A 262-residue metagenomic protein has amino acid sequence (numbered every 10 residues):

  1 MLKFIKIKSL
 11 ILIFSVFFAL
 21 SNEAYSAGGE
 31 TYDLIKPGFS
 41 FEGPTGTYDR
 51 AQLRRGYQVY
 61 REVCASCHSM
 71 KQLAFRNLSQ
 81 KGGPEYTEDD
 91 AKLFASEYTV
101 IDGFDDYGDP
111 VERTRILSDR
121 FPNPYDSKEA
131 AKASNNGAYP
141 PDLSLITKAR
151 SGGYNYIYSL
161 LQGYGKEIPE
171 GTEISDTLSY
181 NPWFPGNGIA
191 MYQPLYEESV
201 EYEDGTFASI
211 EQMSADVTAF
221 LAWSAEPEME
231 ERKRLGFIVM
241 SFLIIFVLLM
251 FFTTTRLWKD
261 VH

Functional and structural regions predicted by a protein language model:
M1-I5: N-terminal secretory signal peptides that target proteins for export/translocation
K8-A19: Bacterial N-terminal signal peptides
L20-S26: Sec/Tat signal peptide C-region and signal peptidase I cleavage site
D33-Q58, S69-G83, T87-E88, G205 (+2 more regions): Electrostatic cytochrome c docking/interface patches
Y60-K71, V217: The canonical Cys-X-X-Cys-His
Y98-G188: Membrane-proximal low-complexity regions enriched in glycine and acidic/polar residues
W183-P185, I189-E226: Extended, hydrophilic extramembrane loops/domains of integral membrane proteins
R232-F237, S241-H262: Juxtamembrane interface at the cytosolic side of transmembrane helices
